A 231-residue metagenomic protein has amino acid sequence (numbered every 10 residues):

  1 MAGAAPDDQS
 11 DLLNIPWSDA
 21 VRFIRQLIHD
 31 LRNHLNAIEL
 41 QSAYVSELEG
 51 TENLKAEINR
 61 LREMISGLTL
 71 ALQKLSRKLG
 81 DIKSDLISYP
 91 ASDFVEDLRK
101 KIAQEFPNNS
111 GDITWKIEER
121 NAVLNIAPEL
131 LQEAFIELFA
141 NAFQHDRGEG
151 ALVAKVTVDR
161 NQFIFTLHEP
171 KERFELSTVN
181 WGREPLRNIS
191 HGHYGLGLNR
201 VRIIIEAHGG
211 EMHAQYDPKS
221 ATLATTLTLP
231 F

Functional and structural regions predicted by a protein language model:
A2-F23, L31-G67: Histidine phosphotransfer helical core of two-component systems
Q41, K55-N108: Conserved DHp (HisKA) dimerization/phosphotransfer helix of two-component histidine kinases, i.e., the long coiled-coil
D112-A122: Conserved catalytic submotifs in the C-terminal HATPase_c
E149-N161: Short beta-strand/loop element within the Bergerat-fold HATPase_c
I164-G192: Glycine-rich/acidic phosphate-handling loop/turn and adjacent ATP-lid/helix of nucleotide-binding kinase/ATPase domains
G197, V201: Short alpha-helical Gxxx[C/S/T] motif in the catalytic ATP-binding
I205-E206: Detector for a conserved hydrophobic position within an alpha-helical segment of the HATPase_c
